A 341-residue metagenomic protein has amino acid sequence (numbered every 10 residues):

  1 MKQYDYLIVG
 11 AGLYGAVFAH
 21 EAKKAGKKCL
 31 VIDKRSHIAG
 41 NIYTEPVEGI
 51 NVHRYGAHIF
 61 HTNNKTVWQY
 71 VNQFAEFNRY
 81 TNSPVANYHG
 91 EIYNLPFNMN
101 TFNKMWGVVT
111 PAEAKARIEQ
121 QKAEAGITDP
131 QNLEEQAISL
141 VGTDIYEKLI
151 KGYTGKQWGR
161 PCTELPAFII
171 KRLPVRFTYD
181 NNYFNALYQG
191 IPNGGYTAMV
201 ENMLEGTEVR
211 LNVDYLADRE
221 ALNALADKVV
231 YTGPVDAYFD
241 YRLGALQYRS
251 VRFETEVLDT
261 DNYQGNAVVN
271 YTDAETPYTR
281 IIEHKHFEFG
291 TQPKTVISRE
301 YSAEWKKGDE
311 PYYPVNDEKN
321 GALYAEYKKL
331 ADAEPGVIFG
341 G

Functional and structural regions predicted by a protein language model:
M1-Y14, L30: Beta1/beta-strand and adjacent pyrophosphate-binding region of the FAD-binding site in flavoprotein oxidoreductases
Y4, G26, T207, L225-D227 (+1 more regions): Short, well-ordered alpha-helix to beta-strand connector turns
V9-A11, I32-K34, T62-N63, G194 (+2 more regions): Short His-Asn-centered micro-motif
H20-E48: Glycine-rich FAD pyrophosphate-binding loop
E48-A123: Dinucleotide-binding Rossmann-like beta1-alpha1 core, especially the glycine-rich loop that anchors the ADP
H89-Y93, M99-K228, T232-F239: Active-site/ligand-binding neighborhood in enzyme catalytic cores
Y215-L330: Mid-domain catalytic core of redox enzymes that form a hydrophobic substrate pocket/lid adjacent to a catalytic redox
A331-G341: Short FAD-binding loop at a beta-strand-to-alpha-helix junction that anchors the flavin cofactor in diverse
